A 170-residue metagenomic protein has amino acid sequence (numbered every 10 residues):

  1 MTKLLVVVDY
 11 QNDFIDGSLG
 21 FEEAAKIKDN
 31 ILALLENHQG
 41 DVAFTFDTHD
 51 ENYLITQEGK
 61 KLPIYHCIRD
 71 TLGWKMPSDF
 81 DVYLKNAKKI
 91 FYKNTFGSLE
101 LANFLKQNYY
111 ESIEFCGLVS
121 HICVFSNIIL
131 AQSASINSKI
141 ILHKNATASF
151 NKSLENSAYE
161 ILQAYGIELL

Functional and structural regions predicted by a protein language model:
M1-I90, E160: Active-site acidic carboxylates
L4, D41-A43, S112-E114, K139-I141: A structural signal for isolated positions on well-ordered beta-strands in alpha/beta enzyme cores
L19, K75, N103, S126 (+1 more regions): Generic recognition of short, well-ordered alpha-helical segments
I31-N37, F125-S135: Histidine-anchored nucleotide/phosphate-binding helix
D70-I122: Internal catalytic-core helix/loop-beta-alpha segment that presents or stabilizes conserved functional determinants
E114-V119, N137-K152: A short glycine-rich beta-strand->turn/loop micro-motif centered on a GG-aromatic cluster
A131, T147-Y159: Structured adenosyl-cofactor binding patch, chiefly the S-adenosyl-L-methionine
L162-L170: A glycine-rich helix N-cap at a beta->alpha junction
